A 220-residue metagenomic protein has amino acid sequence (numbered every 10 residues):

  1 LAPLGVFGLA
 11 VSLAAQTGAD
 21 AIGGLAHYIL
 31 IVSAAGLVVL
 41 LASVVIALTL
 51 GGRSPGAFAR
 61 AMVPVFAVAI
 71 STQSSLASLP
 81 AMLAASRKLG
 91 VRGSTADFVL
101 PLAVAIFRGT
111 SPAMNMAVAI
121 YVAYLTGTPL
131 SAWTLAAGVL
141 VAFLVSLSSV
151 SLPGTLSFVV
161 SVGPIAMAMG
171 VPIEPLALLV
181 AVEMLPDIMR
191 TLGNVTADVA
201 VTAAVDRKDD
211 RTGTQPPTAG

Functional and structural regions predicted by a protein language model:
L1, S33-A35, T49-F58, T72 (+3 more regions): Membrane-interfacial loop-to-helix junctions in multi-pass transporters
L1-A57, Q215-G220: Signature of multi-pass transmembrane helix bundles
P3-F7, A42, M82, N115-V118 (+2 more regions): Hydrophobic/aromatic residues in alpha-helical transmembrane segments
L13-Q16, L48, G52, V68 (+3 more regions): Conserved helix-loop functional segments at active or binding sites
A26-V44, A61-A69, L135-S149, V159-A166 (+1 more regions): Small-residue-enriched core segments of transmembrane alpha-helices in multipass membrane transport and channel
A59-M116, F143-F158, V182-L185, M189-A204: Alpha-helical membrane segments and immediately flanking helix-loop junctions that form or couple to the substrate/ion
A117-G220: Transmembrane alpha-helical segments and their short flanking loops that form helix-hairpins/helix-helix interfaces
